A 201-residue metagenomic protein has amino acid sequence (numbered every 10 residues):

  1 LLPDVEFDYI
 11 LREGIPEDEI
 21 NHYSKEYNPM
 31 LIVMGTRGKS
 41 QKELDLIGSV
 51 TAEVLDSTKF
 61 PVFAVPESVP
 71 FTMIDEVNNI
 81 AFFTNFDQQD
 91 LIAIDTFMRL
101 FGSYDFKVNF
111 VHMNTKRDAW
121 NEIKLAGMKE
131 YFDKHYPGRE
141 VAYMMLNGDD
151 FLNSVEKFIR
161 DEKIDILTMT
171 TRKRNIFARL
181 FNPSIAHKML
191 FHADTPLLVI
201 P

Functional and structural regions predicted by a protein language model:
L2-I32, Y136-P183, F191, T195: Structural beta-alpha unit
D8-I10, A81, K107-V111, A142 (+1 more regions): A structural signal for isolated positions on well-ordered beta-strands in alpha/beta enzyme cores
L11-E13, P66, H112, M145-N147 (+1 more regions): Residue-level recognition of beta-strand->loop/alpha-helix junctions
M30-T36, L46, A52-T96, F191-P201: Intrinsically disordered or low-complexity boundary/linker segments at protein termini and domain junctions
R37, N85, K116, R172: Flexible loop residues that form catalytic and substrate-binding hotspots at small-molecule/glycan-binding clefts
Q41-L46, F177-F181: Glycine/threonine-rich flexible loop motifs
I47-V50, I123-M128, F181-A186: Charged helix-capping and loop-helix junction motifs
D56-T58, P70-V111, R117-Y136: Short acidic/Ser/Thr-enriched loop-to-helix initiation segments
